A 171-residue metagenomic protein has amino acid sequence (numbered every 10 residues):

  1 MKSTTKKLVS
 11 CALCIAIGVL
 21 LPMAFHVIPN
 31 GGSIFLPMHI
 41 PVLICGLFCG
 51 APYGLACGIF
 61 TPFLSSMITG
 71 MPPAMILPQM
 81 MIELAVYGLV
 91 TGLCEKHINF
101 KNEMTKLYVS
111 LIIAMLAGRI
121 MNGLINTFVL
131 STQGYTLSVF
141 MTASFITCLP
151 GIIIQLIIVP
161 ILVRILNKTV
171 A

Functional and structural regions predicted by a protein language model:
M1-A171: Loop-helix junctions at membrane interfaces
